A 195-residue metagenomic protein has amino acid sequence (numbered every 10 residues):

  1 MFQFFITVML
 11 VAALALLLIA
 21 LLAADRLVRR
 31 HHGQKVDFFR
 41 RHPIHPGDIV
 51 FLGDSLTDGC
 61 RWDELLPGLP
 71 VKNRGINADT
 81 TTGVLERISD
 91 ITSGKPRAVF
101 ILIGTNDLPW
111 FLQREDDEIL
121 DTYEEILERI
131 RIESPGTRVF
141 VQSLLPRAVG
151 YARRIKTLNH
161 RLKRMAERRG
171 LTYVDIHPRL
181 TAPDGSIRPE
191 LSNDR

Functional and structural regions predicted by a protein language model:
M1-R40: N-terminal membrane-anchoring alpha-helices
D25-E125, R129, A148-K156, H160: Conserved SGNH/GDSL esterase-like catalytic core that processes O-acyl groups on lipids and polysaccharides
G75, S143, D175-H177: Residue-level recognition of beta-strand->loop/alpha-helix junctions
G94, I132-E133, R168: Alpha-helix C-cap/termination motif
L102, Q142-S143: Alpha/beta-hydrolase-fold catalytic nucleophile elbow
S134-R138: A short helix->loop->beta-strand "cap" motif at the edges of active sites that frequently abuts
R147-R195: Catalytic His-Asp segment of secreted/periplasmic serine-dependent ester chemistry enzymes
